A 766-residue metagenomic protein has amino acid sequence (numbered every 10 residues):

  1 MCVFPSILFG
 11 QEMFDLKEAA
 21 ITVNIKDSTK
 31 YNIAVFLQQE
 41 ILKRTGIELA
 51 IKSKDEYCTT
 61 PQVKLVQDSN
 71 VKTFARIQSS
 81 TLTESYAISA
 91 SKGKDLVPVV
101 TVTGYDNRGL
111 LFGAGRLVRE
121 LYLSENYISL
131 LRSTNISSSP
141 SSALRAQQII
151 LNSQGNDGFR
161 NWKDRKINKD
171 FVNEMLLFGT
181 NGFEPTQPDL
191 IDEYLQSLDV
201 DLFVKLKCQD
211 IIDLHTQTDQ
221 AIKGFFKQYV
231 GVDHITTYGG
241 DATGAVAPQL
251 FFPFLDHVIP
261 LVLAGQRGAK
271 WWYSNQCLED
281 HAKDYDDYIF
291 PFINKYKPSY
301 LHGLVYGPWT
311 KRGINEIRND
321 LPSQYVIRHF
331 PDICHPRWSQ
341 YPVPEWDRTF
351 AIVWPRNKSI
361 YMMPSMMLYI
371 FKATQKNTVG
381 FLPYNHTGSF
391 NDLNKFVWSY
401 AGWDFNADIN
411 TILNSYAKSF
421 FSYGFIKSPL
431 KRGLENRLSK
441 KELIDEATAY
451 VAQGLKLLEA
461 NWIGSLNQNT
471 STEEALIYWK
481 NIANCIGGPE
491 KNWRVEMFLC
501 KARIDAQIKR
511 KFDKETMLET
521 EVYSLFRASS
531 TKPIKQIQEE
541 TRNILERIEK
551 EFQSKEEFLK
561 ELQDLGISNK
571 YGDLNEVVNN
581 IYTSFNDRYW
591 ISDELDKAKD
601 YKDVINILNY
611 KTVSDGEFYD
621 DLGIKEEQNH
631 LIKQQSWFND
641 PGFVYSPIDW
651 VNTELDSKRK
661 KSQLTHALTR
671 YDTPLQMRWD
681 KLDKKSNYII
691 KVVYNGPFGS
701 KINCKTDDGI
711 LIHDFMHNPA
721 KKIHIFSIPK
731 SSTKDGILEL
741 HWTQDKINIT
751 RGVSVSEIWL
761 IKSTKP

Functional and structural regions predicted by a protein language model:
V3-F4, L8-G93, V97, L131-R132: Acidic, contiguous N-terminal accessory segments
F14, I33-F36, E40, S79-D213 (+4 more regions): Feature activates predominantly on carbohydrate-active enzymes
I41-E48, L121, Y229, V262: Sec/Tat-exported extracytoplasmic proteins
N70-V99, G104-A143, A373-Q375, S389-L413 (+4 more regions): Catalytic cores of TIM-barrel enzymes
V100-G104, W479, W493, Q676-W679 (+1 more regions): Generic recognition of long tandem-repeat/solenoid scaffolds
L123-N126, I150, W162, K166 (+6 more regions): Catalytic-core regions of glycoside hydrolase
N385-N394, S399, F405-S614: C-terminal non-catalytic alpha-helical accessory regions
Y601-P766: Extracytoplasmic
